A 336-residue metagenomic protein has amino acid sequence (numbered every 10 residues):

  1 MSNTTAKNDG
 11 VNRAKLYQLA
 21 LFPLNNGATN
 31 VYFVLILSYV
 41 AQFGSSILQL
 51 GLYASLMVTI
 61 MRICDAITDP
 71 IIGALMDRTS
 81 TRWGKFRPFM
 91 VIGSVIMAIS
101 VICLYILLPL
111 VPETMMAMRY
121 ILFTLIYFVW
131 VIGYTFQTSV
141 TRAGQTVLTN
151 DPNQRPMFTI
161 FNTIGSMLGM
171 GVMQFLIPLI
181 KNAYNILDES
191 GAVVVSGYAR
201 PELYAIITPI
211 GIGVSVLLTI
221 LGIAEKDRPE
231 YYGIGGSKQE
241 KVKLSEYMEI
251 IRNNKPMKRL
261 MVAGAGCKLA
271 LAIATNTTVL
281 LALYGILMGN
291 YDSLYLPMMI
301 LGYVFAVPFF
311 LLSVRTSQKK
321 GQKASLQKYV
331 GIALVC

Functional and structural regions predicted by a protein language model:
S2-C336: Membrane-embedded alpha-helical bundles of multi-pass transporters/translocases, especially carrier/permease families
